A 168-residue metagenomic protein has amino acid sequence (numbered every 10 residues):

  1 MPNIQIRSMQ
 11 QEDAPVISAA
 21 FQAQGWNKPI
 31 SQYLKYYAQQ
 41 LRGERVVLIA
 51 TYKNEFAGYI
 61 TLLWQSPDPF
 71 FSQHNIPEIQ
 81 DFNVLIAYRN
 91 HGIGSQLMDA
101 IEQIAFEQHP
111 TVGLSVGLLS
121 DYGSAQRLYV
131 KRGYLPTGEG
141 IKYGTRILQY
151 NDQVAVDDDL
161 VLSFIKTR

Functional and structural regions predicted by a protein language model:
P2-I4, Q11-P15, A19-D81, L85-I86 (+3 more regions): Acetyl-CoA-dependent GNAT
R45, D157-S163: Short hydrophobic/aromatic beta-strand or adjacent loop that forms the aromatic wall/cage of a ligand/substrate-binding
T61, S66-P77, D81, G138-D159: Conserved acyl-donor/pantetheine-binding loop and adjacent beta-alpha core of acyl/acetyltransferases and related
F82-R89, G117-L119: A short, internal acetyl-CoA/4′-phosphopantetheine-binding micro-motif in the GNAT/acyltransferase core
N90-M98: Glycine-rich acyl-CoA binding loop
G92, H109, G133: Short glycine-rich hinge loops at helix-strand junctions in the catalytic core of two-component histidine kinases
S95, L119-E139, R146-Q149: Conserved active-site alpha-helix within GNAT-family acetyltransferase domains
A105-L118: Conserved GNAT acetyl-CoA-binding A-motif
